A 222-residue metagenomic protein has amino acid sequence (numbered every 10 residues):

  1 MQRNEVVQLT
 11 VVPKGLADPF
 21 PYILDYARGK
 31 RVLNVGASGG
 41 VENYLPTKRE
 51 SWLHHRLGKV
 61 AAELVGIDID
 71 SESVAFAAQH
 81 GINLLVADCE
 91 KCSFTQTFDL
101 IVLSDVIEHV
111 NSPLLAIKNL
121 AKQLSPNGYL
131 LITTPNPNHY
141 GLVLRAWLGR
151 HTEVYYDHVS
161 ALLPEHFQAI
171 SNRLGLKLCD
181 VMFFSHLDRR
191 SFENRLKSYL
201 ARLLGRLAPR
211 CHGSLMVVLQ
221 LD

Functional and structural regions predicted by a protein language model:
R3-T10, L16-D18, L45, E90 (+1 more regions): S-adenosyl-L-methionine-dependent methyltransferase catalytic module, highlighting the catalytic core
L9-D25, V32-A37, A61: N-terminal presequences and immediately downstream first alpha-helices
P21, V102-D105, Y156: Generic anion/oxyanion-binding catalytic loop in active/binding sites
L24, T95, A208: Residue-level marker of regulatory loop/turn positions in helix-turn-helix DNA-binding domains and in histidine
R28-V143, L162-Q168, L215-L221: Conserved SAM-binding loop
